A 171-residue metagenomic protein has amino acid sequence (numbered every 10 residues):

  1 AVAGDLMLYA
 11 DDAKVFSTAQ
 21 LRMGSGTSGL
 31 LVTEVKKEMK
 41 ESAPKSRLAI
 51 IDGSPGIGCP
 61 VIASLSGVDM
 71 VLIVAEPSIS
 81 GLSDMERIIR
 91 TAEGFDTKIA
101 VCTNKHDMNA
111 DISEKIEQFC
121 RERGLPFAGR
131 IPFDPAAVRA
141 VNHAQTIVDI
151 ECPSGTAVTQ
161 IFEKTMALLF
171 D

Functional and structural regions predicted by a protein language model:
A1-D11: Cys/His-rich short segments
T18-M23, T27, E34-V61: Switch II (G3) loop of P-loop NTPases
I51, I73, V101-T103: Structural beta-sheet core signal
D52-G58, S78-E86: A general structural motif
G58-I79: Inter-motif core of Ras-like GTPase G domains
T91-D171: C-terminal lobe/tail of nucleotide-utilizing enzymes
